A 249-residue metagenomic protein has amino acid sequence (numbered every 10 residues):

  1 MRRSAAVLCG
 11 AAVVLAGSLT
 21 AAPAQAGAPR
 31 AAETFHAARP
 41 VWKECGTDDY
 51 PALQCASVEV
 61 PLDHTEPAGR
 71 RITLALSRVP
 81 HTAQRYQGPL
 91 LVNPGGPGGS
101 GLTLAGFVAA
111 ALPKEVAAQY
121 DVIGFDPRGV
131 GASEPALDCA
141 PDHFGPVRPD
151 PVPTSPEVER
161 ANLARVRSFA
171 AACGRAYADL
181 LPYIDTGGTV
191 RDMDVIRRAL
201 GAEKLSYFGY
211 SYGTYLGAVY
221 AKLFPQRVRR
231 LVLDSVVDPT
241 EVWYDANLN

Functional and structural regions predicted by a protein language model:
M1-G27, M193: Secretory targeting and sorting signals
P29-N249: Gly/Pro-rich cap/lid or specificity-loop segments adjacent to the active site
